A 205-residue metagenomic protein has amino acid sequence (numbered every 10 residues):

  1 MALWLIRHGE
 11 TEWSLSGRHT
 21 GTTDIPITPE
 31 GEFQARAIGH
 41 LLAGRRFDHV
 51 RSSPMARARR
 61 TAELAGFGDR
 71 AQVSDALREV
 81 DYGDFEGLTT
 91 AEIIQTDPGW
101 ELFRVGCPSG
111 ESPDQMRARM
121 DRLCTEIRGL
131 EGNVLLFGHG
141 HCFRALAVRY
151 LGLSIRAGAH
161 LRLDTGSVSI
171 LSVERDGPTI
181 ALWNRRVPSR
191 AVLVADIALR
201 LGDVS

Functional and structural regions predicted by a protein language model:
L3, L130-G138: Generic beta-sheet signal
W4-T61, P108-D121: Loop-to-helix element that buttresses phosphate recognition and phosphoryl-transfer chemistry
T11, C142-F143: Short active-site segment of divalent metal-dependent hydrolases/proteases that encodes the spacing between
R36-D97, E101, V204-S205: Phosphate-coordination/substrate-recognition cap region in phosphate-metabolizing enzymes
A43-R46, I127-G132: Glycine-rich phosphate-binding loop signature in dinucleotide/nucleotide-binding domains
S53-M55, A76, M120, F137-H141: Short, well-ordered beta-to-alpha junction loops that form the rim of enzyme active sites and present histidine/acidic
V80-A91, V148-S205: Acidic, low-complexity terminal tails and accessory targeting/binding regions of phosphate-metabolizing enzymes
Q95-Q115: Short glycine/proline- and acidic residue-enriched helix-loop micro-motifs that form flexible lids or anion-recognition
